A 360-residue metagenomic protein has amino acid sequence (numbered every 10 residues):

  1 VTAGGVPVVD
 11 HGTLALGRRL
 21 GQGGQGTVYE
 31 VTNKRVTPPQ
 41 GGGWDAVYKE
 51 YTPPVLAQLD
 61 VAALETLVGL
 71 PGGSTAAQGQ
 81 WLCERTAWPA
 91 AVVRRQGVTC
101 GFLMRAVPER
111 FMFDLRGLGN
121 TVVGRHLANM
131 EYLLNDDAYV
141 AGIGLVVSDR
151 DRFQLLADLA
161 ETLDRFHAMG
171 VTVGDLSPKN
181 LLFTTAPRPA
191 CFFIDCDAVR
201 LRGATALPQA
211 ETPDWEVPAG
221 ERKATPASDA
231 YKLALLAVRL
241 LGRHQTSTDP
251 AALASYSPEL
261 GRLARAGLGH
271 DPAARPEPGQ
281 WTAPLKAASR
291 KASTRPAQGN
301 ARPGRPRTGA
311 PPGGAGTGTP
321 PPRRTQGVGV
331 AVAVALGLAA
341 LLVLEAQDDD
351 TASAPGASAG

Functional and structural regions predicted by a protein language model:
V9-R19: Conserved N-terminal boundary motif of the eukaryotic protein kinase catalytic domain
Q25-V92, V98-G101, A106-G144: ATP-binding glycine-rich loop module of kinase domains
Q154-L156, L163, H167-T185: Catalytic-loop of the protein kinase fold
N180-C196: Conserved protein kinase catalytic/activation segment
C191-F192, C196-A266: C-lobe/activation-segment region of protein kinase-like
G269-T294: Terminal C-lobe "cap" of eukaryotic-type protein kinase domains
S293-A340: Regulatory extensions appended to serine/threonine kinase catalytic cores
A339-S358: C-terminal region of N-terminal signal peptides and the immediate post-cleavage residues of exported proteins
